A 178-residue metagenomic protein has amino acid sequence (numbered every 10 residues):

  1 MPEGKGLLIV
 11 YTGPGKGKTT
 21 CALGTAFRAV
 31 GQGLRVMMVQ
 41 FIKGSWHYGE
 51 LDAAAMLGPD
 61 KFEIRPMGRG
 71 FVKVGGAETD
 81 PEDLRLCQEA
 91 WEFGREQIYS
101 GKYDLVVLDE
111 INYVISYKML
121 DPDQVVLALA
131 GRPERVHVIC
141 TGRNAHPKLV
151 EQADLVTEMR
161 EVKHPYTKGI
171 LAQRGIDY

Functional and structural regions predicted by a protein language model:
M1-E3: Positively charged, low-complexity intrinsically disordered leader regions
G6-Q97: Conserved P-loop
L7, H137-C140: ASCE RecA-like P-loop NTPase motor cores that couple ATP hydrolysis to mechanical translocation on nucleic acids
G24-T25, L51-A54, D80, L120-Q124 (+2 more regions): Short, glycine/charged-enriched secondary-structure capping and boundary segments
R28, A53, A128, K148-L149: Hydrophobic/aromatic ligand-binding patch that stacks against planar heteroaromatic rings of cofactors or nucleotides
I42-W46, G70-F71, N112-Y113, N144-P147 (+1 more regions): Conserved nucleotide-binding/hydrolysis micro-motifs of P-loop NTPases
V74-H137: Phosphate-binding/switch loop-helix module in NTP-utilizing enzymes
R143-Y178: Phosphate-binding/switch region of NTP-binding enzymes
